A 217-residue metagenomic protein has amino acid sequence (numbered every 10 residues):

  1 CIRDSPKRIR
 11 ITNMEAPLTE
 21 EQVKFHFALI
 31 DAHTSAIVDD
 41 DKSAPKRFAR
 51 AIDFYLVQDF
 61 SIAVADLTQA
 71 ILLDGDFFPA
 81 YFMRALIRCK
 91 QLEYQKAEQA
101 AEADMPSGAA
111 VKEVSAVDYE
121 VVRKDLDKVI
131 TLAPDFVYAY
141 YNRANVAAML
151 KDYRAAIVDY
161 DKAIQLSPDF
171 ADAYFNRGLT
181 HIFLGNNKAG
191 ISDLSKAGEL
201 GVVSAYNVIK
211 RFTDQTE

Functional and structural regions predicted by a protein language model:
R3-E217: Alpha-helical tetratricopeptide repeat
